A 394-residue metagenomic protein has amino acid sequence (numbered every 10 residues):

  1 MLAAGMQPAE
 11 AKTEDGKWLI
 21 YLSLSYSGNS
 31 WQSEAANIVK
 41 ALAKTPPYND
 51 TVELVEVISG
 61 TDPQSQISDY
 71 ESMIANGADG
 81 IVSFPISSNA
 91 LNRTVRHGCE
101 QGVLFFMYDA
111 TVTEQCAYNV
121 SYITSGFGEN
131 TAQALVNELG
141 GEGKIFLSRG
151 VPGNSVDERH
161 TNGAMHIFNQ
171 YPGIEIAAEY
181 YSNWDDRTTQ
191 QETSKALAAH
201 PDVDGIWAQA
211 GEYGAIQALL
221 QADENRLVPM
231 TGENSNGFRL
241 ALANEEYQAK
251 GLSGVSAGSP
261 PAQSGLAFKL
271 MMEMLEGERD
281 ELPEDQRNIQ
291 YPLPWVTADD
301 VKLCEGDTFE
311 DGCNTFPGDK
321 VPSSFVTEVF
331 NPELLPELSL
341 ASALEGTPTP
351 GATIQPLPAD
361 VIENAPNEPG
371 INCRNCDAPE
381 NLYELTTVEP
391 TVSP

Functional and structural regions predicted by a protein language model:
L2-K17, F268-P394: Hinge/cleft segment of the Venus flytrap/periplasmic-binding protein
G5-M6, D15-P47, E53-I67, F84-S88 (+1 more regions): Extracytoplasmic "Venus flytrap"
G5-M6, Q66, V120-I145, R159 (+3 more regions): Hydrophobic alpha-helical segments within soluble ligand-binding/sensing domains
I20-L24, Q32, V55-E56, G80-F84 (+7 more regions): Structural recognition of the beta-strand scaffold that forms the well-ordered cores of secreted hydrolase catalytic
I20-N29, S33-A41, E129-E179, M271-T308: An alpha-beta-alpha
I58, V112-N137, L147-P152, E179 (+1 more regions): Short beta-strand elements at the ligand-binding edges of bilobed clamshell
E71, A75, D79-E100, A164 (+2 more regions): Hydrophobic alpha-helical
S88-G126, K144, G237-A241: Flexible loop/hinge segments that line or gate small-molecule binding clefts
